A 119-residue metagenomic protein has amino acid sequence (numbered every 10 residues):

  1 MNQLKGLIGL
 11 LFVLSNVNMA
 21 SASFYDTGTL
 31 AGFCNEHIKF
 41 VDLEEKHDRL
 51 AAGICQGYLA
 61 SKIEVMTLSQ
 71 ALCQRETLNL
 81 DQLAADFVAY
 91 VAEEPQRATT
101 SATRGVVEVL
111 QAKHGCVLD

Functional and structural regions predicted by a protein language model:
M1-I8: Bacterial N-terminal signal peptides that target proteins for export
L11-L14: Repetitive helical segments and hydrophobic/amphipathic motifs
V17-S23: Sec/Tat signal peptide C-region and signal peptidase I cleavage site
Y25-D86: Short N-proximal segments of mature Sec-exported proteins
L80-D119: Surface-exposed, polar helix/loop patches in the mature regions of secreted/periplasmic/lumenal proteins that form
